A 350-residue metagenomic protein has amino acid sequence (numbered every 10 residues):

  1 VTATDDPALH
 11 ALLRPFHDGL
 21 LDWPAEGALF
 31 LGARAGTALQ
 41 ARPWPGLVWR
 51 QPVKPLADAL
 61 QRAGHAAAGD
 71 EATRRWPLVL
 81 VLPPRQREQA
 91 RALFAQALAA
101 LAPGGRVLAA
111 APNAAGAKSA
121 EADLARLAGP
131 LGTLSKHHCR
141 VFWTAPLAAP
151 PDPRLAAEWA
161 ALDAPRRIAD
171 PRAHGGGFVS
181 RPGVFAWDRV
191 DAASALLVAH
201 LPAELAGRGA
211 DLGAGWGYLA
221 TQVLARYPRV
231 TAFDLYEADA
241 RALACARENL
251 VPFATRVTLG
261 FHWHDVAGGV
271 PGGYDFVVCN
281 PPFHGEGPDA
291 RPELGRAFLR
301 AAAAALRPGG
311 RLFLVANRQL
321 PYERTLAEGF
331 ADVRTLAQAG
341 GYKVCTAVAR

Functional and structural regions predicted by a protein language model:
T4-A63, A192-C279: Conserved SAM/SAH cofactor-binding pocket of Class I
W49, A109, L235, L314 (+1 more regions): Conserved SAM-binding loop
P77-E88, L212-W216, Y274-G287: Conserved proline-anchored active-site loop of SAM-dependent methyltransferases that bridges a beta-strand
R91-P103, R296-P308: A short glycine-rich, Lys/Arg-flanked "PGG" loop and its adjoining helix->strand segment in the class I
G104-N113, G309-A316: Conserved beta-strand signature within the Rossmann-like core of class I S-adenosyl-L-methionine
G129-R166, N317-R350: Class I S-adenosyl-L-methionine
S135-R208: SAM-dependent Rossmann-like transferase core, predominantly class I methyltransferases with a strong bias toward
A240, F276-A303: Mobile active-site "lid"/loop adjacent to the S-adenosyl-L-methionine
